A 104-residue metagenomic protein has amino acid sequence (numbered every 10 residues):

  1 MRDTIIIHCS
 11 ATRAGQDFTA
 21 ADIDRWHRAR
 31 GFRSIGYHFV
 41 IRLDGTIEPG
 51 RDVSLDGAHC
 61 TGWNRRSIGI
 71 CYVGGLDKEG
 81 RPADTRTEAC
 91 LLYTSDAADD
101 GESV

Functional and structural regions predicted by a protein language model:
M1-L55, N64: Short, conserved "active-site rim" segments that organize catalytic pockets and cofactor/ligand binding
H8, V73, V104: Conserved residues at the C-terminal ends of beta-strands
A11, L43, G74, A98-D99: Generic short alpha-helical hydrophobic face used as a protein-protein interaction/packing hotspot
Q16-S34, R66-S95: Long, well-ordered alpha-helical scaffolding segments within enzyme catalytic domains, especially pronounced
A58: Glycine-rich phosphate/pyrophosphate-binding beta-alpha loops
Y93-V104: Single conserved hydrophobic/aromatic residue that forms the stacking wall/gate of nucleotide- or nucleobase-binding
